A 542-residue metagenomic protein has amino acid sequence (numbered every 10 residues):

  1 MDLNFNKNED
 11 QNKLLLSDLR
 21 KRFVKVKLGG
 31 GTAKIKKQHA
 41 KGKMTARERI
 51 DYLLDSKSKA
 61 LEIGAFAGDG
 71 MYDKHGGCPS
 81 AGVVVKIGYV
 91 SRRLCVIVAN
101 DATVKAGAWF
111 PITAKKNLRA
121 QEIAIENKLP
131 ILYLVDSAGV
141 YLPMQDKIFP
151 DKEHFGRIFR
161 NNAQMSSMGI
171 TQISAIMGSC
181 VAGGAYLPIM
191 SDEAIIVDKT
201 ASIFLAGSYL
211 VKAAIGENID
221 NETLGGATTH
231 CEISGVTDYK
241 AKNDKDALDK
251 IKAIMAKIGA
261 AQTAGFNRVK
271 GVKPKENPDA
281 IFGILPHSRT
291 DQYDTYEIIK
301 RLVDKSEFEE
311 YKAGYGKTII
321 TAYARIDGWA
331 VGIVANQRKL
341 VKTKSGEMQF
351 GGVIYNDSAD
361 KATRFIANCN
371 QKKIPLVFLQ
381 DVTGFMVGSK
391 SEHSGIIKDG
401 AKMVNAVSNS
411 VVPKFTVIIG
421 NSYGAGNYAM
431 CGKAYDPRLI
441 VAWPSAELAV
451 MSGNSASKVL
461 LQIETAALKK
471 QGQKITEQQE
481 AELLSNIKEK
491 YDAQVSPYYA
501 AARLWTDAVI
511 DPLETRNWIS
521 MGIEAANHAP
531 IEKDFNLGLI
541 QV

Functional and structural regions predicted by a protein language model:
M1-V542: Ligand-binding clefts of soluble mixed alpha/beta catalytic domains
